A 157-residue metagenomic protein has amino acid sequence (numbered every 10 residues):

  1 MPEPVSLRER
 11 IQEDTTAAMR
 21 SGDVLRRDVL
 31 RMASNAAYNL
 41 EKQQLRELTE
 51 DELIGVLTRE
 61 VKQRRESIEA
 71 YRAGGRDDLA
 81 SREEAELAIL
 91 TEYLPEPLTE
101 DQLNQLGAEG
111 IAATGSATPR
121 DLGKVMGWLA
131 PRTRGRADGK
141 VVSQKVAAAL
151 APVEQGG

Functional and structural regions predicted by a protein language model:
M1-G157: Charged, compositionally biased, marginally structured helical/coil segments
